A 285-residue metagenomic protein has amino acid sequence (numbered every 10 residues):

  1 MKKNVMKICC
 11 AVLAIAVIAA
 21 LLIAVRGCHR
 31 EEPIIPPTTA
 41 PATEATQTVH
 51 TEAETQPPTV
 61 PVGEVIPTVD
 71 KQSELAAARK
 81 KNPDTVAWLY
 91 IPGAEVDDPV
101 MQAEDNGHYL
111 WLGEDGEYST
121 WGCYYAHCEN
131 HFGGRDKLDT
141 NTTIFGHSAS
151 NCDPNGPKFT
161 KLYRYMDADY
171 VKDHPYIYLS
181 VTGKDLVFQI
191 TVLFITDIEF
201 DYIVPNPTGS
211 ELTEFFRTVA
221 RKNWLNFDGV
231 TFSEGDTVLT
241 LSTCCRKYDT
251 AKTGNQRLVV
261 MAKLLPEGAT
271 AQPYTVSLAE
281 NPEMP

Functional and structural regions predicted by a protein language model:
M1-A14: N-terminal Sec-pathway targeting helices
V12-L22: Alpha-helical transmembrane segments
A20-P285: Solvent-exposed, non-transmembrane regions of membrane-associated and secreted proteins
